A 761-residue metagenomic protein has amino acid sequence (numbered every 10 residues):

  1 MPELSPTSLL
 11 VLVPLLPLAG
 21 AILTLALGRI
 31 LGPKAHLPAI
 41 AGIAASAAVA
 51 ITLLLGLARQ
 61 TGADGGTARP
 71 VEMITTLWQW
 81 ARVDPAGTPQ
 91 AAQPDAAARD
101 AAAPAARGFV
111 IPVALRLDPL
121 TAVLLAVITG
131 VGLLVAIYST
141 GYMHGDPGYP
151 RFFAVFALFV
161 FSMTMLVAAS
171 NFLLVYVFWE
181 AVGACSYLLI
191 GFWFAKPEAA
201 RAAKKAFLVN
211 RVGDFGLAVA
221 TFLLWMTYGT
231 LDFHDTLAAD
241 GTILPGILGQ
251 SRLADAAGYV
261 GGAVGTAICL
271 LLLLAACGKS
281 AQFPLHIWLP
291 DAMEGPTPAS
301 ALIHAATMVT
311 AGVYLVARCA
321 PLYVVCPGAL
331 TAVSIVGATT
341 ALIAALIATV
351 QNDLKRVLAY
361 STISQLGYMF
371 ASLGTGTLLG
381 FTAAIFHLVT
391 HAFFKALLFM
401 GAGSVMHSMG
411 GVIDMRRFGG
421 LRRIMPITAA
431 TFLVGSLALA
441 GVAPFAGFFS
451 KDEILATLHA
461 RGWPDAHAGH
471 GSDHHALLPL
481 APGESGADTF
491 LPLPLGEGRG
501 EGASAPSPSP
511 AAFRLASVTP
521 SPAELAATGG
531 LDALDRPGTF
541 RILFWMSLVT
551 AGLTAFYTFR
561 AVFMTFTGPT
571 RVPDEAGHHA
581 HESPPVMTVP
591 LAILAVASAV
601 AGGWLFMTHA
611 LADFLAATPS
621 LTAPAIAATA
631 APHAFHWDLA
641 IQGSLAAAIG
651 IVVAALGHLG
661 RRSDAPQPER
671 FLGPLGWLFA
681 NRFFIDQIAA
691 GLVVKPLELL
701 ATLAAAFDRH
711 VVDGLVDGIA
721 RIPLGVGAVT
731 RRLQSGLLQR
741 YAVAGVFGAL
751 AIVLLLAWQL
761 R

Functional and structural regions predicted by a protein language model:
M1-A26, V753-R761: Generic start-of-chain signal for non-secretory N-termini
M1-L9, L27-A154, Y228-V260, R318-A320 (+4 more regions): Transmembrane helix-loop-helix hairpins at membrane boundaries of multipass inner-membrane proteins
P2-L15, L31-L37, F109-V127, M165-F178 (+7 more regions): Membrane-entry segments of alpha-helical transmembrane domains in multi-pass membrane proteins
P33-A45, K204-G216, R423-F432, H581-V596 (+1 more regions): Alpha-helical transmembrane segments and their helix-start/interface "positive-inside/aromatic belt" motifs in integral
G42-T61, G213-Y228, F432-P444, P590-A610 (+3 more regions): Hydrophobic alpha-helical membrane-insertion segments
L57-A114, H234-D255, W463-P537, F614-H633: Low-complexity, proline/glycine-enriched hydrophobic segments characteristic of transmembrane helices
T67-P119, M607-G643, L656-R761: Aromatic-capped, Gly/Pro-kinked transmembrane alpha-helices
L134-V175, A184-L478, P510-V518, E524-H579 (+2 more regions): Hydrophobic transmembrane alpha-helices and their helix-loop junctions in integral membrane proteins
